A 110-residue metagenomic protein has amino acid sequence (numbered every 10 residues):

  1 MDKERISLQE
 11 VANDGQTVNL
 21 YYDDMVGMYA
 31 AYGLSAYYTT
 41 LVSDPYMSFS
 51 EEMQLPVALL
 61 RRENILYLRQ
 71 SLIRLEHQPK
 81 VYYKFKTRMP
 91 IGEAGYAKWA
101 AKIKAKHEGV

Functional and structural regions predicted by a protein language model:
M1-V110: Basic, polar low-complexity surface loops/patches
